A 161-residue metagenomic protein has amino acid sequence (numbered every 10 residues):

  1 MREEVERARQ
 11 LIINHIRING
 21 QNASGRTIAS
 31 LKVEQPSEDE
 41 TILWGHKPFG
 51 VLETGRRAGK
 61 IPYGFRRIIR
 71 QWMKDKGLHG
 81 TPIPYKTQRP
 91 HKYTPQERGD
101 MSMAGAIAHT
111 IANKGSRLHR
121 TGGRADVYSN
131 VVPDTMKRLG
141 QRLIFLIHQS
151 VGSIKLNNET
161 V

Functional and structural regions predicted by a protein language model:
M1-E38: Charge-rich, low-complexity N-terminal segments
R26-V161: Charged, low-complexity interaction tracts
